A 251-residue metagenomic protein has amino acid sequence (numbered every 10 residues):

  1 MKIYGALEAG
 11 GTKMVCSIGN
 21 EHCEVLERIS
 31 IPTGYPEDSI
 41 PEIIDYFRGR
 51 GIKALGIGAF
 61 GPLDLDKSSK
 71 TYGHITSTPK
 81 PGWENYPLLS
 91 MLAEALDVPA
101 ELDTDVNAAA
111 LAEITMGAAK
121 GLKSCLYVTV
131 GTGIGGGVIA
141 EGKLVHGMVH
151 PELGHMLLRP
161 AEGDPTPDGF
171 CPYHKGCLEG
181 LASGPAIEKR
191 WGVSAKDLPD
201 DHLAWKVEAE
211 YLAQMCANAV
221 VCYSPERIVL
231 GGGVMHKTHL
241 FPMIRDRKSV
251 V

Functional and structural regions predicted by a protein language model:
M1-G56, L63-T71, S90-A100, A112-S124 (+1 more regions): ATP-binding/phosphotransfer module of carbohydrate and carboxylate kinases, centering on a glycine-rich
E8, D105, G131: Active-site glycine-centered loops adjacent to acidic/histidine catalytic or metal-binding residues that shape
T12-K13, A108, T132-G135: Conserved A3 ("GATE") glycine/threonine-rich loop of ANL adenylate-forming enzymes
S30, E101, T129, G133 (+2 more regions): Conserved beta-strand segments that form the floor/walls of ligand-binding pockets within enzyme and binding domains
I31-P32, G82, P151: A generic structural motif
S69-E84: A charged helix-plus-loop insertion that forms the helical arch/lid used to bind and gate nucleic-acid substrates
I75, A100-L111, V128: Glycine/small-residue-rich loop that forms an oxyanion/phosphate-binding "nest" at active or ligand-binding sites
L122-C177: Glycine-rich phosphate-binding loop of actin/hexokinase-like ATP-binding domains
